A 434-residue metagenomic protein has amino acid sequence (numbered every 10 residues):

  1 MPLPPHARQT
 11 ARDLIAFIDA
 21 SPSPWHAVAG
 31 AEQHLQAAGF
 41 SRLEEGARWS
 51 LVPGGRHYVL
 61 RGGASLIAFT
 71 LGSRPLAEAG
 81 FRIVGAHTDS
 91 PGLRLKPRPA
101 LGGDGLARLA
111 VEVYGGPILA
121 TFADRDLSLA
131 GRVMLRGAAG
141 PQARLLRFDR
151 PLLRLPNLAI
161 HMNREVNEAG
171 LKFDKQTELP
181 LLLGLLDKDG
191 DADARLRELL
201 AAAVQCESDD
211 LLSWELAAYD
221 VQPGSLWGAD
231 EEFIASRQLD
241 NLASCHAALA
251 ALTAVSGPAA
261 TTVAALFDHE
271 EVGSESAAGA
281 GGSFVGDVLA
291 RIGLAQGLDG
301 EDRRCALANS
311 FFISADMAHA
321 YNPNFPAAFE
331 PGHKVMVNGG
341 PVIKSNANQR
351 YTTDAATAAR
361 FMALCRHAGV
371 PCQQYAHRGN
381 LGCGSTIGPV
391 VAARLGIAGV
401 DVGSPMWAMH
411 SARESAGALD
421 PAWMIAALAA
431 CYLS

Functional and structural regions predicted by a protein language model:
M1-S434: N-terminal hydrophobic/helix-forming segments and targeting peptides
